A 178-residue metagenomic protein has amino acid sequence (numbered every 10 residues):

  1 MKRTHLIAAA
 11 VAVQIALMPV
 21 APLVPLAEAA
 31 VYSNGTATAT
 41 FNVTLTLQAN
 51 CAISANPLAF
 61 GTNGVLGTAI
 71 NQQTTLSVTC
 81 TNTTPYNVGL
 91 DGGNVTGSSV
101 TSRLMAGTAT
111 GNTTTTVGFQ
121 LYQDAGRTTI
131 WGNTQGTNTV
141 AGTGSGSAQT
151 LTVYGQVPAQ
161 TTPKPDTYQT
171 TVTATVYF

Functional and structural regions predicted by a protein language model:
M1-T4: Positively charged n-region of N-terminal signal peptides that target proteins for export
A10-P22: Bacterial N-terminal signal peptides
L26-G111, T139-F178: N-terminal small/polar-rich segments of proteins
D91-G93, Q120-D124: Predominantly extracellular/luminal cell-surface or secreted proteins
G126-G144: Extended, solvent-exposed segments with strong compositional bias
